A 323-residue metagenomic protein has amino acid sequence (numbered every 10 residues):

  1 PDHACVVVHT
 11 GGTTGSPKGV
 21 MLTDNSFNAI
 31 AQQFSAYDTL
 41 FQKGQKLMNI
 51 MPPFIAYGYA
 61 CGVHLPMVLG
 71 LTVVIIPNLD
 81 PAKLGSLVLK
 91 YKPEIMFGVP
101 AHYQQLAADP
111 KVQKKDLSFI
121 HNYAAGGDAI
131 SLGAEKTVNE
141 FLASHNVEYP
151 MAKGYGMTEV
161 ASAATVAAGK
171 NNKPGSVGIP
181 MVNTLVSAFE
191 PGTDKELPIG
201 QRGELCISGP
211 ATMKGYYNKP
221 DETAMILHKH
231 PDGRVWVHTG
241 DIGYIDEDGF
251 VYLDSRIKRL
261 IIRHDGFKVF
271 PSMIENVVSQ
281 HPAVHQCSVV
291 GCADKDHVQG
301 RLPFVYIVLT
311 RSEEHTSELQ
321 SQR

Functional and structural regions predicted by a protein language model:
P1-H9, S16, T39-K46: Conserved pre-ATP/AMP-binding loop-to-beta segment of ANL
H3, K111, F119, N183 (+1 more regions): Glycine-centered tight turns that cap/initiate beta-strands
C5-Q32, A167: Conserved AMP-binding A3 loop
G19-M21, N49, L71-N78, A152: Short beta-strand->loop structural element characteristic of the AMP-binding/adenylate-forming
N28-K46, F54-F97, Q105, D109 (+1 more regions): Conserved AMP-binding/adenylation subdomain of ANL enzymes
L89, M96, G209, K214-G215 (+4 more regions): AMP-binding/adenylate-forming catalytic core of the ANL superfamily
E94-G98, A107-P174, L185: Gly/Ser/Thr-rich phosphate-binding loop
N172-K173, I179-N183, K195-H228, F250 (+1 more regions): Conserved ATP/PPi-binding loop(s) of AMP-dependent carboxylate-activating enzymes
